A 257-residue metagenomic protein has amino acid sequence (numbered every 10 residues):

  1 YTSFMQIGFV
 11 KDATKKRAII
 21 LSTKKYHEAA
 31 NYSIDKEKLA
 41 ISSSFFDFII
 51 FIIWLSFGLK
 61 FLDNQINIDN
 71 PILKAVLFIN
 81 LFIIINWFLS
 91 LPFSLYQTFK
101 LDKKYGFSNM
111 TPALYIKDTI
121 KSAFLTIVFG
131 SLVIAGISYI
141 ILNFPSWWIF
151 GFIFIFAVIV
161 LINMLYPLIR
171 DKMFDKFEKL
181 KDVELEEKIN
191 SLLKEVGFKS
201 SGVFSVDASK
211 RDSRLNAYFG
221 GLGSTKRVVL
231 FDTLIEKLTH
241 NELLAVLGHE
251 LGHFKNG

Functional and structural regions predicted by a protein language model:
Y1-G257: Polar-ligand-bearing catalytic/cofactor-coordination segments of membrane-embedded or membrane-tethered inner-membrane
